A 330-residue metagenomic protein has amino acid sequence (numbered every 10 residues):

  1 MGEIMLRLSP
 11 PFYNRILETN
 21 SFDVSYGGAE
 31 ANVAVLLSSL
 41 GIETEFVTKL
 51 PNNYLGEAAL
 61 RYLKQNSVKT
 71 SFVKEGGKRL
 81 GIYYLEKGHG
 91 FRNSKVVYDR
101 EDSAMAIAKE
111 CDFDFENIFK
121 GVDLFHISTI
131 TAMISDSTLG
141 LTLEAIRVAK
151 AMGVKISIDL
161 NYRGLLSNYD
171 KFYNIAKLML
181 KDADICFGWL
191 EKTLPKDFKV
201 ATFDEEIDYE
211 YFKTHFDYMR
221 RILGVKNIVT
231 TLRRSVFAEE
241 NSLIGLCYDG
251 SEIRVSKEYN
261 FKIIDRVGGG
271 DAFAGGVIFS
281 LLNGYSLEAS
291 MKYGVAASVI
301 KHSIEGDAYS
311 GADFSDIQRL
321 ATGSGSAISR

Functional and structural regions predicted by a protein language model:
M1-R15: Positively charged, low-complexity intrinsically disordered leader regions
R15-V33: Short catalytic helix/loop segments, enriched in acidic residues and glycine and frequently bearing histidine
S25, N32-T44, S280-G284: Alpha-helix C-terminal capping segments
L40, A151-G153, D182: Helix C-cap/helix->beta junction micro-motif
E43-I130, I317-R330: Conserved N-terminal subdomain of the carbohydrate kinase-like
V148-K155, L223-K226: A short helix->loop->beta-strand "cap" motif at the edges of active sites that frequently abuts
L166-D249: Conserved phosphate/ATP/ADP-binding segment of small-molecule kinases
I253, K257-G323: Conserved post-catalytic alpha-helical subdomain immediately downstream of the catalytic base and nucleotide-binding
